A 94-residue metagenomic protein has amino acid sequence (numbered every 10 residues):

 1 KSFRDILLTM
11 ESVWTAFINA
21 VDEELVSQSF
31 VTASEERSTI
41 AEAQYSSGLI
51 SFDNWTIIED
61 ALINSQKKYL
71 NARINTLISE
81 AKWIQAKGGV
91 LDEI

Functional and structural regions predicted by a protein language model:
K1-K68, N75-A86: Amphipathic alpha-helical coiled-coil segments
I84-I94: Terminal intrinsically disordered/low-complexity segments used for targeting and assembly
